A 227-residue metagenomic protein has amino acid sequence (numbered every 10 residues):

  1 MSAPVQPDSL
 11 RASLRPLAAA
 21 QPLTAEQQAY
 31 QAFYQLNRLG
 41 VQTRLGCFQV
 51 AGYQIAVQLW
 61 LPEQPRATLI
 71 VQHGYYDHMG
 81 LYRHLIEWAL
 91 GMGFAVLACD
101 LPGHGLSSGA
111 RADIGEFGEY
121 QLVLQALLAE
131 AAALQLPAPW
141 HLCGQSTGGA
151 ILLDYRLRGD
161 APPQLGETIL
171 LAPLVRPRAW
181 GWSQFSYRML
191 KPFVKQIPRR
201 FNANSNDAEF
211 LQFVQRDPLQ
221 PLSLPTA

Functional and structural regions predicted by a protein language model:
M1-Q49, I55-L61: An N-terminal hydrophobic leader/cap segment in hydrolases
R66-G74: Short beta-strand element of the alpha/beta-hydrolase
G74-H84, V96: Serine-hydrolase catalytic-loop signature spanning alpha/beta hydrolases and amidase-signature enzymes
Y75-M79, H104-Q135: Catalytic nucleophile-loop/oxyanion-hole region of alpha/beta-hydrolase and closely related hydrolase-like folds
I86-A110: Conserved alpha/beta-hydrolase
L134-S146: Alpha/beta-hydrolase fold nucleophile elbow
C143-P225: Alpha/beta-hydrolase-fold enzymes
